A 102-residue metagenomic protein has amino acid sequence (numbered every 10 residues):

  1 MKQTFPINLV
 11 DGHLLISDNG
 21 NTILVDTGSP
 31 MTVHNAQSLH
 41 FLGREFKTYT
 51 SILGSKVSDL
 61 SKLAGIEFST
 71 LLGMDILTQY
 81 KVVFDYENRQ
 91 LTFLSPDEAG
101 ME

Functional and structural regions predicted by a protein language model:
M1-E102: Pepsin/retropepsin-fold aspartyl endopeptidases
